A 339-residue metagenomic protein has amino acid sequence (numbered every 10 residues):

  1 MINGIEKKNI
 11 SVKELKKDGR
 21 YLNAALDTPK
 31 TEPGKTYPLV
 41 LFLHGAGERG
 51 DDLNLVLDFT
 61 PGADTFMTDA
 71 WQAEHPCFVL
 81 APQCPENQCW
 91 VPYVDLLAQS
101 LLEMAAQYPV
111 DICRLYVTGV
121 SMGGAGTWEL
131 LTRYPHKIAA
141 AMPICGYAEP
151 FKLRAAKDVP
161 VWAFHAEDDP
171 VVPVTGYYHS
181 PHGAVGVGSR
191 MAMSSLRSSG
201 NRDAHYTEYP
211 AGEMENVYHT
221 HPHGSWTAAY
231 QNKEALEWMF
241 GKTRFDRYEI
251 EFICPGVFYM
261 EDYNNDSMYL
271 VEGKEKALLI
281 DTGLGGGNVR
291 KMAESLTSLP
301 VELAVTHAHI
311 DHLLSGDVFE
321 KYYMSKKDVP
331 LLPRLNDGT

Functional and structural regions predicted by a protein language model:
M1-L39, T118-V120, A125, L130-R133 (+3 more regions): A domain-start/cap signature at the N-terminus of enzymes
T31-K35, P85-M122: Gly/Ser-rich "nucleophile elbow"/oxyanion-hole loop immediately N-terminal to the catalytic nucleophile in hydrolases
L39, A46-L96: Active-site machinery of serine-nucleophile hydrolases
G45-E48, G283, H309: Active-site glycine-rich loops that stabilize anionic/oxyanionic intermediates across multiple enzyme folds
A106-Q107, C113-K157: Primarily recognizes the serine-hydrolase "nucleophile elbow" in alpha/beta-hydrolase and SGNH/GDSL folds
F164, P170, H179-F245: C-terminal catalytic histidine-bearing segment of alpha/beta-hydrolase fold enzymes
Y248-S295: Conserved beta-strand hairpin/beta-sheet module of binuclear metal-dependent hydrolase folds, prominently
V289-T339: Active-site HxH/HxHxD metal-binding segment of metal-dependent hydrolases
